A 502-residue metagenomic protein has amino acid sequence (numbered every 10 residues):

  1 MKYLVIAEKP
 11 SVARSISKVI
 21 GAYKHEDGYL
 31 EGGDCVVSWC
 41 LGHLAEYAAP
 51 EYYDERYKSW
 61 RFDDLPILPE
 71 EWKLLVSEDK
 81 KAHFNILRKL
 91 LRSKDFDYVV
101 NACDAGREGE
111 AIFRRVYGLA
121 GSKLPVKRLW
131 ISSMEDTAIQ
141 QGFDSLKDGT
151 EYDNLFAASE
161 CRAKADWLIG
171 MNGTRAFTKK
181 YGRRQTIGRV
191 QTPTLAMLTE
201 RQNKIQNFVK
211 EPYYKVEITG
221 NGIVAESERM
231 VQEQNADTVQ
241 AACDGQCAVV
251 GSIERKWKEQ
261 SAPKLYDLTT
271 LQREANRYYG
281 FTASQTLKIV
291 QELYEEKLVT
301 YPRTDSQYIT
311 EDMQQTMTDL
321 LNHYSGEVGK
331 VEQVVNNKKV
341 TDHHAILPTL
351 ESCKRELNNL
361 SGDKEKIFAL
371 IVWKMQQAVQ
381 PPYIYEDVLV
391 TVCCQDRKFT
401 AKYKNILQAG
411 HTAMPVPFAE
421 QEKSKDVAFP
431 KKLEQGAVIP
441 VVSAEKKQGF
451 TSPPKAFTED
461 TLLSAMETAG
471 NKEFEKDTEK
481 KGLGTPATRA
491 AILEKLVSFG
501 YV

Functional and structural regions predicted by a protein language model:
M1-A163, W167, G173, P453: Intrinsically disordered, low-complexity regulatory segments
V12, G109-I112, A157, C161 (+8 more regions): Hydrophobic (often cysteine-bearing) scaffold residues that line and stabilize catalytic clefts of nucleotide/cofactor
V36, A45-S77, K89, Q185-Q291 (+3 more regions): Long, highly charged, low-complexity internal segments
C103-A105, R273, R303: Short glycine-centered, acidic/aromatic-flanked micro-motifs in structured strand/loop junctions that mark active-site
V216, G500-V502: Short, intrinsically disordered, charge-balanced linker/junction segments flanking boundaries in proteins
F281-T341, V502: Extended, well-ordered alpha-helical scaffold/bundle regions in very large, multi-domain proteins
Q333-N359: Acidic, turn-prone loop/beta-hairpin segments
